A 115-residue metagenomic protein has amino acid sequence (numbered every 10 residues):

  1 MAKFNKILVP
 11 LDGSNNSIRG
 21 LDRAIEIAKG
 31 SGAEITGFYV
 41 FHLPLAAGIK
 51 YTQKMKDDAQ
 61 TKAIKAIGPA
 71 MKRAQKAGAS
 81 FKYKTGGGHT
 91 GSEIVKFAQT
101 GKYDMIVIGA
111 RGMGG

Functional and structural regions predicted by a protein language model:
A2, K72-I106: Structural beta-alpha unit
A2-K50, R73, A77, K82: Small/aliphatic-rich secondary-structure junction motif
I18-I25, K29, G68, S92-V95 (+1 more regions): Amphipathic, non-transmembrane alpha-helical secondary structure
I25, Q60, I64, G68-Q75: Class I S-adenosyl-L-methionine
P44-L45, G91, G115: Generic structural signal for helix capping and beta-alpha/helix-loop junctions
Q53-K56, T100-K102: Short, hinge-like loop/turn segments at secondary-structure boundaries
K54-K65, G114: A short acidic, glycine-rich active-site loop that binds or catalyzes chemistry on phosphate/adenosine moieties
I108-G115: Glycine-rich, Arg-bearing micro-motifs that act as flexible, cationic patches
